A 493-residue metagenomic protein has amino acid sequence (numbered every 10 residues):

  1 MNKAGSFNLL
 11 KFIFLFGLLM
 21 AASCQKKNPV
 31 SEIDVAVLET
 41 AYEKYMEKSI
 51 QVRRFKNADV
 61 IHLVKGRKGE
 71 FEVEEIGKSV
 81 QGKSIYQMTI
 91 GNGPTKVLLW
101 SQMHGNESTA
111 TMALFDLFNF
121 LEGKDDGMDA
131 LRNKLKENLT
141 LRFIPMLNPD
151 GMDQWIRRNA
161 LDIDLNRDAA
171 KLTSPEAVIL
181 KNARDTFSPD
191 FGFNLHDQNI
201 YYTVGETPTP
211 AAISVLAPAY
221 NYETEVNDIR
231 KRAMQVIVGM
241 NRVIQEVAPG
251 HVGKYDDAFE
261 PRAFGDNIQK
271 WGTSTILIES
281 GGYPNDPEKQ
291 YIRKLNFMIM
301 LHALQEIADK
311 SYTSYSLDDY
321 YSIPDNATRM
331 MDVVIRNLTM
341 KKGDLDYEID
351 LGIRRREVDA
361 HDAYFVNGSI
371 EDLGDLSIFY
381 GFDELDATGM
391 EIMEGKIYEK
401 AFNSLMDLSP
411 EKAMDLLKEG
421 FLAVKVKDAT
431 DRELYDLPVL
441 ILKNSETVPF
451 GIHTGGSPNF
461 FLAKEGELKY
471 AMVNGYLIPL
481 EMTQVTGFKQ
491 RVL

Functional and structural regions predicted by a protein language model:
N2-I13: Bacterial N-terminal signal peptides that target proteins for export
L9, C24-V52, L216-E225, K231-L493: C-terminal accessory segments enriched in acidic
K11-A21: Bacterial N-terminal signal peptides
K27-S84: Short glycine- and acidic-rich boundary segments immediately preceding or forming the N-terminal edge of structured
P29-V30, I76, M128-D129, N133 (+1 more regions): Catalytic-site microenvironment of enzymes that process N-acetyl-hexosamine-containing cell-wall polysaccharides
S84-T89, G265-I268: Short, surface-exposed beta-strand/loop micro-motifs that present aromatic residues
Y86-P94, Q102: Short beta-strand-to-loop junctions in surface cap/lid or active-site-entrance loops
P94-L98, S108-I244, G250, Q269: Active-site/substrate-binding loop(s) of hydrolase catalytic cores
